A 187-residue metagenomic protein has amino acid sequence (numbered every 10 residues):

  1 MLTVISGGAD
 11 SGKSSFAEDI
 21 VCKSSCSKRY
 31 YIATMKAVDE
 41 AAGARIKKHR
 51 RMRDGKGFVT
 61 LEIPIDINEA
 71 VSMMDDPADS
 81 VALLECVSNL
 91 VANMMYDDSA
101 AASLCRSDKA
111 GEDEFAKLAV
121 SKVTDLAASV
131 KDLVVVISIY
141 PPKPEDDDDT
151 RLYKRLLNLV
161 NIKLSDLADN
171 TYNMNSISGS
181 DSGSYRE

Functional and structural regions predicted by a protein language model:
L2-D75: Conserved P-loop
V4, V81-E85, V134-I137: Structural motif
G7, M35, C86, I139-Y140 (+1 more regions): Short secondary-structure boundary segments
S25, D75-D76, V130, A168: A generic alpha-to-beta junction signature in SAM-dependent methyltransferases
C26, R51-G55, A82-L83, L104-S107 (+1 more regions): Short, surface-exposed linear patches
S27-Y30, S80, D132-L133, N170: Residues at the starts of beta-strands that form the adenosine-phosphate
K56-E114: Helix-adjacent hinge/juxtasegments
V91-E187: Replace "adjacent to P-loop NTPase cores in ATP/GTP-dependent enzymes" with "adjacent to NTP-binding cores
